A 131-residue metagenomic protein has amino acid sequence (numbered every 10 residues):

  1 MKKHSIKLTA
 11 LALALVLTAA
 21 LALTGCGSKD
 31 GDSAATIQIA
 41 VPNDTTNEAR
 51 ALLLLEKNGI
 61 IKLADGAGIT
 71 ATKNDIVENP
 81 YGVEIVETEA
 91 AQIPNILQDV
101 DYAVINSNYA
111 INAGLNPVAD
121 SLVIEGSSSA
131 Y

Functional and structural regions predicted by a protein language model:
M1-A12: Bacterial N-terminal signal peptides that target proteins for export
A20-G25: C-terminal motif of bacterial Sec signal peptides marking the signal peptidase cleavage site
G27-K29: Bacterial signal peptide processing site
T36-V77: Bilobed "Venus flytrap"/periplasmic-binding protein-like clamshell domains and structurally analogous long
I37, I60, Y81-E84, Q98-I105: Alpha-to-beta junction loops
G68-N95: Short helix-initiation/N-cap motifs at beta->coil->alpha
P94-V118: A ligand-binding cleft/hinge motif common to bilobed small-molecule-binding domains
A113-Y131: Periplasmic-binding protein-like
